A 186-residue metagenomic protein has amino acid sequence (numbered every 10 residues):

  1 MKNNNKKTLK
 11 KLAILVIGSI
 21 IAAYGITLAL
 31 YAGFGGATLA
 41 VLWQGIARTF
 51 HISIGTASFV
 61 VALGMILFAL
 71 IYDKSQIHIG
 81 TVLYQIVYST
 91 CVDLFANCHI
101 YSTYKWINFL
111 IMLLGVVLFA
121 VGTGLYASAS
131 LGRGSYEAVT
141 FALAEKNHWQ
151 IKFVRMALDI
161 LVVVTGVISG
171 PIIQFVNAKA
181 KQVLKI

Functional and structural regions predicted by a protein language model:
K2-I186: Core subunits and conserved enzymes of cellular information-processing and envelope-translocation systems across
